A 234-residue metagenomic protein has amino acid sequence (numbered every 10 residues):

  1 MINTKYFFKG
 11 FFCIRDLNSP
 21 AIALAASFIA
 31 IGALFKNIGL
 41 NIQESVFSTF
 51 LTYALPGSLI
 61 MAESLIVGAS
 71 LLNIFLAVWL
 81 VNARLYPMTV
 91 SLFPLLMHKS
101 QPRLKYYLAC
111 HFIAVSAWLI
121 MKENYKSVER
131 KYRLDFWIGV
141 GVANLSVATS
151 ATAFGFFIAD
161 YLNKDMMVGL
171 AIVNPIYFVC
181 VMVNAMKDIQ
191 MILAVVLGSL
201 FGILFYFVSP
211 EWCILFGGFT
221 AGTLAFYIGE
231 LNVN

Functional and structural regions predicted by a protein language model:
M1-F12: Short, Lys/Arg-rich, polar N-terminal cytosolic tail immediately upstream of the first transmembrane signal-anchor
I14-A25, V78, G141-L145, L200-F205: Entry/N-cap segments of selected transmembrane alpha helices and their immediately preceding amphipathic helices
R15-M61: Hydrophobic transmembrane alpha-helices
P20-I22, N41-L51, L76-V81, A109 (+1 more regions): Structural signature of hydrophobic alpha-helical transmembrane segments
F50, E63, S91, L95 (+7 more regions): Membrane-interface helix caps of multi-pass small-molecule transporters
A54-G57, L80-P87, I176-V181, G202-I203 (+1 more regions): Alpha-helical transmembrane segments and their membrane-interface exit regions
L76-K164: Helix-loop-helix junctions within the multi-pass membrane cores of secondary transporters/permeases
K131-G217: Membrane-embedded alpha-helical modules
